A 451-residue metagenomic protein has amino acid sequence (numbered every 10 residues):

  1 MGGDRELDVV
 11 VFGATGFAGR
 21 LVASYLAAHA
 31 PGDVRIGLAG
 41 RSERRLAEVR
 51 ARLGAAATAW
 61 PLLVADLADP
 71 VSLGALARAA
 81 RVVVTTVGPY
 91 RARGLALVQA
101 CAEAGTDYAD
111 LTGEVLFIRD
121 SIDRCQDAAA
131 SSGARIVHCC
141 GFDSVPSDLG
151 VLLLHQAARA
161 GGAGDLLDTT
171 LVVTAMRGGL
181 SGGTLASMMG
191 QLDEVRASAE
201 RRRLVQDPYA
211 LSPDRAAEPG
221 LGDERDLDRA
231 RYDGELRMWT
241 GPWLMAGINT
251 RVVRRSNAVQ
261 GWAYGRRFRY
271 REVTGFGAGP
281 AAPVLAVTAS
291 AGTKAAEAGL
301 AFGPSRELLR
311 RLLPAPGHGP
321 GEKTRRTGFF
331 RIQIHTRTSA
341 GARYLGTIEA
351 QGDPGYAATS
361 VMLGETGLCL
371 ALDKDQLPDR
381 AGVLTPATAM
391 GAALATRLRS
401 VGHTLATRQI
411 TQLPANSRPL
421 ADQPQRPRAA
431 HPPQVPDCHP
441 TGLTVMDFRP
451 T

Functional and structural regions predicted by a protein language model:
G2, Q156-H431, D437-C438, G442-T451: C-terminal catalytic/substrate-binding lobe primarily of soluble NAD(P)-dependent oxidoreductases
D8, R81-V82, D107: Structural motif
V9-A27: N-terminal Rossmann NAD(P)H-binding glycine-rich loop of SDR-like oxidoreductase domains
Y25-D33, Q260: A short, Lys/Arg-enriched amphipathic alpha-helix followed by its capping loop at the start of a domain
P31-R45: Conserved glycine-rich Rossmann-like NAD(P)H-binding loop of the short-chain dehydrogenase/reductase
L53-D69: Rossmann-fold cofactor-recognition segment
V64-A80, T86-P89: Conserved Rossmann-fold cofactor-binding substructure of NAD(P)-dependent oxidoreductases
P89-D207, R255: Glycine-/Pro-rich loop/turn segments that contact NAD(P) or position catalytic residues in Rossmann-like domains
